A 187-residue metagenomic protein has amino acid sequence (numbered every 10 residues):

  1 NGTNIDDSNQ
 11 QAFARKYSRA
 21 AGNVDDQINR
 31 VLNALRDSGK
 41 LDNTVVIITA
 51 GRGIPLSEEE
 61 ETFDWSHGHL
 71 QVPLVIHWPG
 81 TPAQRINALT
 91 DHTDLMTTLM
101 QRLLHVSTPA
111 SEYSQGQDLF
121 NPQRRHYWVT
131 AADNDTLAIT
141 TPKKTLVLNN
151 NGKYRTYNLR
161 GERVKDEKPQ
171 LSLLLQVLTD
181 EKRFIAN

Functional and structural regions predicted by a protein language model:
N1-N187: Solvent-exposed soluble domains appended to multi-pass membrane proteins
